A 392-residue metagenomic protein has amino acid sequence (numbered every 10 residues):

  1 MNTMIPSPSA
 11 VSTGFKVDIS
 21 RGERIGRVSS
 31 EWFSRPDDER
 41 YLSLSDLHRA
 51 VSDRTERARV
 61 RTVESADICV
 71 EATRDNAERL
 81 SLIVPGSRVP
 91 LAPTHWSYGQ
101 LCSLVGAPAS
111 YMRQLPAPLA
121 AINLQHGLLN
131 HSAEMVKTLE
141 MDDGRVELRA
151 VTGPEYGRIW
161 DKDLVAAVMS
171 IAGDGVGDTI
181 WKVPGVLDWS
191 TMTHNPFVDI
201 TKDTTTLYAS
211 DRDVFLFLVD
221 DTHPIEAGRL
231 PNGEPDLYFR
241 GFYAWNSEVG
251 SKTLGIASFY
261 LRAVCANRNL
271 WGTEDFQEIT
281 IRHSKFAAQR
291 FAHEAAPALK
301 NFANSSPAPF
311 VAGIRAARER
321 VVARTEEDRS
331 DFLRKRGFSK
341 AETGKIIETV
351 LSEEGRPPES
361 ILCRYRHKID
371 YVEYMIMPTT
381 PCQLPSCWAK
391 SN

Functional and structural regions predicted by a protein language model:
M1-A121, V183-N392: Intrinsically disordered, low-complexity regions enriched in serine/threonine
P118-N130: Conserved oxyanion/phosphate-binding beta-strand-loop segments in alpha/beta enzyme cores
L128-E155: A short, surface-exposed helix-loop junction/capping segment
G153-D188: Amphipathic alpha-helical segments
